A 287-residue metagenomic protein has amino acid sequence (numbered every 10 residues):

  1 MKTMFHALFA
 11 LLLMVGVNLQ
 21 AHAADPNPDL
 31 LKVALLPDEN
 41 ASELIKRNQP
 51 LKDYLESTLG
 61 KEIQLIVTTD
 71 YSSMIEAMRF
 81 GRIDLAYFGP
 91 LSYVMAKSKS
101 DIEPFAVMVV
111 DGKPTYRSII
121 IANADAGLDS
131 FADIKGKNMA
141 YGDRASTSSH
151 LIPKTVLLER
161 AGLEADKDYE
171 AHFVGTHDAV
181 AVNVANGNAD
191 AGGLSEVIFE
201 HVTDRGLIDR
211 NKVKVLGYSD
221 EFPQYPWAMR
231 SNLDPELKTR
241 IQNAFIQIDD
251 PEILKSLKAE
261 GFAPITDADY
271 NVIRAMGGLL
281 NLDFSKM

Functional and structural regions predicted by a protein language model:
H6-N18: Bacterial N-terminal signal peptides
A21-A23: Boundary at the C-terminal end of the N-terminal hydrophobic targeting segment
D25-P50, D220-Q224, A228-M287: An extracytoplasmic/periplasmic, membrane-proximal ligand-sensing/linker region
P28, V33-E56, T68, L91 (+2 more regions): Bilobed "Venus flytrap"/periplasmic-binding protein-like clamshell domains and structurally analogous long
Y71-G112, Y116-I119: Mid-chain, structured segments of secreted extracytoplasmic proteins
S72-A86, K99-S100, A132, H177-V197: Short helices/loops that flank or line small-molecule/ion binding pockets
P90-K99, P153-E159, N183-N186, D190-N211: A ligand-binding cleft/hinge motif common to bilobed small-molecule-binding domains
I102-K113, Y169-E170, T203-E221: Short beta-strand->loop
